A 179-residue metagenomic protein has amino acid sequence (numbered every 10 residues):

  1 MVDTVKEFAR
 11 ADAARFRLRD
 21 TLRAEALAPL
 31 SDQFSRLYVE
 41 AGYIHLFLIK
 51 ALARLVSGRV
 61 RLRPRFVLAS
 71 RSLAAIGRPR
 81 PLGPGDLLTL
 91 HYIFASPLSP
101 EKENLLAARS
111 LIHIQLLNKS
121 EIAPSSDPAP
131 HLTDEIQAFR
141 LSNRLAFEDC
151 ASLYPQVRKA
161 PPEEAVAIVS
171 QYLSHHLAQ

Functional and structural regions predicted by a protein language model:
M1-Q179: Compositional signal for N-terminal targeting/processing segments
